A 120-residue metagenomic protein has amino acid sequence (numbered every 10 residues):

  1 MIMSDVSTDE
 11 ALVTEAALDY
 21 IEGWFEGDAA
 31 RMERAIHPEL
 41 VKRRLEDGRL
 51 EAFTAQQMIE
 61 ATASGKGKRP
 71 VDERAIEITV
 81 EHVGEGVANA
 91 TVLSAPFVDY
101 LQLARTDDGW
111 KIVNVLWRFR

Functional and structural regions predicted by a protein language model:
M1-I2: Short, Lys/Arg-enriched N-terminal segments with co-localized hydrophobic residues within the first ~10-30 amino acids
D5-L12, V41-D99: Surface-exposed, charged secondary-structure patches
D9-G27: Short, aromatic-enriched amphipathic alpha-helices that serve as compact interaction elements
Y20, M32, L40, A90 (+1 more regions): Hydrophobic pocket/interface hotspot
G27-R43: Short, well-ordered alpha-helical segments enriched in acidic and aromatic residues
V87-T91, V98-R120: Short beta-strand edge/turn micro-motifs at domain boundaries
